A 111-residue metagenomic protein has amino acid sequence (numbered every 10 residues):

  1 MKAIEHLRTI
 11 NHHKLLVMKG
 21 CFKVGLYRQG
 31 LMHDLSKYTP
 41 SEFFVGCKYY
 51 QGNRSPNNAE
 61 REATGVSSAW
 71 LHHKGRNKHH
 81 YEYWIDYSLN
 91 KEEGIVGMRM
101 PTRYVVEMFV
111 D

Functional and structural regions predicted by a protein language model:
M1-V110: Metal-dependent phosphohydrolase cores
